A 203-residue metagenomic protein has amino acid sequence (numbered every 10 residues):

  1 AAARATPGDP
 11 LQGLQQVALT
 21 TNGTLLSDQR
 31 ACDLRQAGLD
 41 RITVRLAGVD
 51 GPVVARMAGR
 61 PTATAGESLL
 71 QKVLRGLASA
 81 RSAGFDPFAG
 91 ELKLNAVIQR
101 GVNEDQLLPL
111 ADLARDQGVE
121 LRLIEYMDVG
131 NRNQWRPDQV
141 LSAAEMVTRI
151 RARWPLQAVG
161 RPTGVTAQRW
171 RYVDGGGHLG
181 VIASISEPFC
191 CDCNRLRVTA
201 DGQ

Functional and structural regions predicted by a protein language model:
A1-R122: Radical SAM/AdoMet-radical enzyme domain recognition
L46, A96, E125, A183 (+1 more regions): Short secondary-structure boundary segments
G90-N95, E125-R136: Short, flexible active-site loops
L108, D112, I124, A144-A152: Internal, well-ordered alpha-helical scaffold/interface segments that support domain packing or protein-protein contacts
E120-E125, Q203: Short, compositionally biased low-complexity segments
V129-Q203: Accessory C-terminal segments flanking Radical SAM cores
